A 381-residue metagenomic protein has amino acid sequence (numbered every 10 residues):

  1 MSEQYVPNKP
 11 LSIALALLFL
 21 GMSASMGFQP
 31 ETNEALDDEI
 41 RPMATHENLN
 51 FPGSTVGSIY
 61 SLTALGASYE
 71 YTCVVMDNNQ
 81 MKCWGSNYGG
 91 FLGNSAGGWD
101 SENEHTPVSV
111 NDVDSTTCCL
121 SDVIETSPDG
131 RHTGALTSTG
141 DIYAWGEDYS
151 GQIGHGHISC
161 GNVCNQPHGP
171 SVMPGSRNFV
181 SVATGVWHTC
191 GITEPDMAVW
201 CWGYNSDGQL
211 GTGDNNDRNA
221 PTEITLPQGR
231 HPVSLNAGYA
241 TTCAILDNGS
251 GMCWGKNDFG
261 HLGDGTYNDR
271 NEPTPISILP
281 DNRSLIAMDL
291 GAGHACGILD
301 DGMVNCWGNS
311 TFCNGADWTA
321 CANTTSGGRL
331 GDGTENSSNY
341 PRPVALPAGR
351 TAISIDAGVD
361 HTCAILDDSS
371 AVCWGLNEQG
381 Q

Functional and structural regions predicted by a protein language model:
M1-T45: Secretory targeting signatures
L36-M76, Q80-Y88, S121-T126: An edge-strand/N-cap motif at the start of beta-rich repeat modules
M43-V56, G85-V110, W145-S171, W200-A220 (+3 more regions): Short glycine/serine- and acidic-residue-enriched loop/turn motifs that recur at repeat junctions
V56, T117, M173-G175, T225-P227 (+2 more regions): Surface loop/turn motifs at the tips and blade-to-blade linkers of beta-strand repeat domains
I59, A67, S101, L120 (+8 more regions): Short loop/turn positions that demarcate and connect the beta-strands within blades of beta-propeller repeat domains
A64, Y71-V74, C83, H132-A135 (+9 more regions): Conserved core positions of repeat-based scaffolds
S68, M76, N87, T137 (+11 more regions): Structural signature of WD-repeat beta-propellers
D77-Q80, S138-Y143, N178-S181, E194-W200 (+8 more regions): Tandem repeat domain/solenoid detector
